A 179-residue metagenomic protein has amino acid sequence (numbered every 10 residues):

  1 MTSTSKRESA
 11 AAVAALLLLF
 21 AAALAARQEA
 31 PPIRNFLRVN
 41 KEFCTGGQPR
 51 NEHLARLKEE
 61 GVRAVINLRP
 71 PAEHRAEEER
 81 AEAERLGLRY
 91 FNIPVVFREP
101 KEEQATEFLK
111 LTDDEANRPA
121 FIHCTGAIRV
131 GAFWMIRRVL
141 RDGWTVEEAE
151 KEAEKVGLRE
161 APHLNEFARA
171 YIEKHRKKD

Functional and structural regions predicted by a protein language model:
M1-T2, A22-A23: Coiled-coil-like amphipathic alpha-helices with heptad-repeat character
T2-V13: Bacterial N-terminal signal peptides that target proteins for export
R7-E8, V130, R138: Hydrophobic alpha-helical segments, especially transmembrane helices and their immediate juxtamembrane helical caps
A10-A12, F133, K177: Short amphipathic alpha-helical "recognition" segments used for binding
A12-A22: Bacterial N-terminal signal peptides
A23-A120, M135-D179: Cys-dependent protein tyrosine phosphatase-like superfamily
A120-G131: A phosphate-binding catalytic loop at a beta-strand-loop-alpha-helix junction that coordinates phosphoryl groups
